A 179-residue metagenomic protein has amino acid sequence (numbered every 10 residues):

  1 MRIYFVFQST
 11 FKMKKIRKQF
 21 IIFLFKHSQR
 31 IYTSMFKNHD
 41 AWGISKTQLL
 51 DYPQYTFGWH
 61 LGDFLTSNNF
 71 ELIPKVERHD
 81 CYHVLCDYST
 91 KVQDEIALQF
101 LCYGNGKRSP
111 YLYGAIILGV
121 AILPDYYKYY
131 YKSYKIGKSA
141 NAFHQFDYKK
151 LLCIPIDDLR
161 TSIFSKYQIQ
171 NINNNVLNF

Functional and structural regions predicted by a protein language model:
R2-N38, S45-T47, L177-F179: The feature captures two recurrent sequence modes
Q29, T33-F164: Core of folded catalytic or high-affinity ligand/protein-binding domains in predominantly eukaryotic proteins
S162-F179: Acidic, carboxylate-rich catalytic segments that either coordinate divalent cations
